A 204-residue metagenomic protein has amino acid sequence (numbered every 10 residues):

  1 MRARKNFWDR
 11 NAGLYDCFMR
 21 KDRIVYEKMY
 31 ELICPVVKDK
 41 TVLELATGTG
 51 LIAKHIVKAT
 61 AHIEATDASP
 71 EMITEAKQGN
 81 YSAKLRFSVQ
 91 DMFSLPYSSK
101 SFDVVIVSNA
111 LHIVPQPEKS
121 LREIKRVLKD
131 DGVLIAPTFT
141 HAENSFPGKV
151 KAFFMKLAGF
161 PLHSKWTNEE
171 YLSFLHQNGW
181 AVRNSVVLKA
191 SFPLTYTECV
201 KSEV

Functional and structural regions predicted by a protein language model:
M1-V37, L51, H55, E75 (+5 more regions): Conserved class I S-adenosyl-L-methionine
L43-S94: Class I SAM-dependent methyltransferase SAM/SAH-binding core
F93-V104: A short acidic, Gly/Pro-enriched loop at the edge of an enzyme's catalytic core that lines a small-molecule cofactor
V104-Q116: A short SAM/SAH-binding and catalytic strip from SAM-dependent methyltransferases
E118-D130: A short glycine-rich, Lys/Arg-flanked "PGG" loop and its adjoining helix->strand segment in the class I
I135-A158: Conserved class I S-adenosyl-L-methionine
H163-G179: Short alpha-helix
N178-W180, N184-V204: Core SAM-dependent methyltransferase catalytic element
